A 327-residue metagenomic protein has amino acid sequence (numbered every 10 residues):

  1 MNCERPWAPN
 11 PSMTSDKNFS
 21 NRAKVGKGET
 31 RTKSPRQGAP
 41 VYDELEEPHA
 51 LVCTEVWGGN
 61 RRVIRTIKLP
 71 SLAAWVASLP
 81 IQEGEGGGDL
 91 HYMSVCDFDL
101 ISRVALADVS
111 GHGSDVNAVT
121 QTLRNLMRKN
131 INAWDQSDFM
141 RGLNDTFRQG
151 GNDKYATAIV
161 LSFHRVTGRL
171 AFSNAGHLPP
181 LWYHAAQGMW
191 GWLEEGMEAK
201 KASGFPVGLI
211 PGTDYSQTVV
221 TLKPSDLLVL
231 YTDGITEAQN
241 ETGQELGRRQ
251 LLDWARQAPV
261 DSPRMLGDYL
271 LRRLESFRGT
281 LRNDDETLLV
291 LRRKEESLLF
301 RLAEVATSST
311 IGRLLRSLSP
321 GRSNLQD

Functional and structural regions predicted by a protein language model:
N2-A105, S110, M127-D327: Conserved subregion of the PPM/PP2C metallophosphatase catalytic domain
H112-T120: Conserved long alpha-helical elements within nucleotide-processing catalytic cores of c-di-GMP signaling and class III
